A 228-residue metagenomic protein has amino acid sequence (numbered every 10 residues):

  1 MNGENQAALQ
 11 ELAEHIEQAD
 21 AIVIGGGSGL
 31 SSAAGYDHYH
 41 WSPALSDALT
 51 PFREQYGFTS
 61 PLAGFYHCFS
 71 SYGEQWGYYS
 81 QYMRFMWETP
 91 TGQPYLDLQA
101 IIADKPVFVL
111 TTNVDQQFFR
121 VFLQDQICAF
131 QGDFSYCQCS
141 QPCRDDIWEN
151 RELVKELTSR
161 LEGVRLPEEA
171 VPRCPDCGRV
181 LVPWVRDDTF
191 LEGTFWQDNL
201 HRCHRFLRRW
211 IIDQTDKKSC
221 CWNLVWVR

Functional and structural regions predicted by a protein language model:
M1-R228: Conserved catalytic alpha/beta core of Sir2/sirtuin-type deacylases, generalized to analogous enzyme cores that bind
